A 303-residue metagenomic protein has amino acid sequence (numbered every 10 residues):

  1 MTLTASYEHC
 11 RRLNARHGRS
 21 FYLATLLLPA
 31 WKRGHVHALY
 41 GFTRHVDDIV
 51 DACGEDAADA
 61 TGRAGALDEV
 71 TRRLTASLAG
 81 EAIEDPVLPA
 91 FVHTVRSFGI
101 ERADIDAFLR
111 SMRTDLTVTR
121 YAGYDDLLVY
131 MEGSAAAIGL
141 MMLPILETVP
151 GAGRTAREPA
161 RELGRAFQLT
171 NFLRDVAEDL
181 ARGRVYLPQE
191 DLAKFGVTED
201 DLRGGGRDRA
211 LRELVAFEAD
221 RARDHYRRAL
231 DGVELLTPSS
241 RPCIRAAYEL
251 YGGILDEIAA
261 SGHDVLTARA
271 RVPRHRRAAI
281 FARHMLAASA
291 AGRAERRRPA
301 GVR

Functional and structural regions predicted by a protein language model:
M1-F167, L173, A177-R303: Catalytic cores of Mg2+-dependent Asp-rich isoprenoid enzymes
